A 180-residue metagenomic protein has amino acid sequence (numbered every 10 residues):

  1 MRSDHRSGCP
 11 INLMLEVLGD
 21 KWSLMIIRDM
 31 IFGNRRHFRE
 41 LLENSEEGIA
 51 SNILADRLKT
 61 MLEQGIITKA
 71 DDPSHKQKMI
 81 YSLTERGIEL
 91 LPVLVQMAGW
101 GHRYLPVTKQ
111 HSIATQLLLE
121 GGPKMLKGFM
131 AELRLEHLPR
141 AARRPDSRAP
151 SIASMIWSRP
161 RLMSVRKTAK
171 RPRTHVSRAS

Functional and structural regions predicted by a protein language model:
M1-L18, M163, R171, S180: N-terminal leader segment of winged-helix/HTH proteins
H5, W22-I27, H37-F38, F129-L133 (+1 more regions): Short histidine
C9-A50: N-terminal helix-turn-helix DNA-binding core of bacterial DNA-binding proteins
G19, P73-Q96: Basic, amphipathic "hinge/linker" alpha-helix immediately C-terminal to the N-terminal HTH DNA-binding motif
R39, K59, M79: Residues within the helices of the helix-turn-helix
S45-K76: Canonical helix-turn-helix DNA-binding module
L94-V95, G99-S180: C-terminal regulatory/oligomerization modules of transcriptional regulators
